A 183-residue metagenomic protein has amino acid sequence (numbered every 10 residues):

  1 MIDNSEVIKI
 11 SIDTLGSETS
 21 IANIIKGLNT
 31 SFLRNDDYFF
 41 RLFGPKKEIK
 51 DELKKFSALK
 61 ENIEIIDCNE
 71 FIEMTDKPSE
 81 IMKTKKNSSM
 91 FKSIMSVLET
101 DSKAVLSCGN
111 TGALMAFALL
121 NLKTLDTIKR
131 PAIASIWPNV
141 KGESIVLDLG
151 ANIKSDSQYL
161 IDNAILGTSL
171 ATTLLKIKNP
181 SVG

Functional and structural regions predicted by a protein language model:
M1-L120, S169-G183: Contiguous, glycine/small-aliphatic-enriched amphipathic segments in soluble metabolic enzymes
Y38-F40, I133, N163-A164: Short, charged/polar low-complexity linear motifs in solvent-exposed/disordered segments
E70-I72, V140, I153: Residue-level detector of flexible, active-site-proximal loop/helix-junction positions within diverse enzyme catalytic
M115-G150: Short, acidic/small-residue loops that bind anionic groups at enzyme active sites
I145-G183: Ligand-binding beta-strand-loop-alpha-helix segment within the catalytic cores of soluble metabolic enzymes
